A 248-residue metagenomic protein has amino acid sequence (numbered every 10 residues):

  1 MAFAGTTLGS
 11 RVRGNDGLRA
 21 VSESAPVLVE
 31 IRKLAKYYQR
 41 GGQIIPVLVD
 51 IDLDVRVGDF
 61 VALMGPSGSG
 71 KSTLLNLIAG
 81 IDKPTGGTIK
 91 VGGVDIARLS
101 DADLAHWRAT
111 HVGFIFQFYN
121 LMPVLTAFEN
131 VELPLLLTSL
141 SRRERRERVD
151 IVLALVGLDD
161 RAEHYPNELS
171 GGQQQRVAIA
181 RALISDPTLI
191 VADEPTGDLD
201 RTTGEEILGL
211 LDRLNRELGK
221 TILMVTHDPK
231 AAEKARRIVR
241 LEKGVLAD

Functional and structural regions predicted by a protein language model:
A2-T7, V12-Y37, A247-D248: ABC-family P-loop ATPase nucleotide-binding domain
P26-E242: ABC family nucleotide-binding domain
